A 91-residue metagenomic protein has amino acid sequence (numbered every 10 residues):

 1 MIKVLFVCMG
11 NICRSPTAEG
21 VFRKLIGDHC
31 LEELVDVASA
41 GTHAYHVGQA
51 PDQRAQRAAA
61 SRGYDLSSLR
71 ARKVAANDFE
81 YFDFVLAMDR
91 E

Functional and structural regions predicted by a protein language model:
M1-F82: Conserved active-site segments centered on acidic
A87-M88: Short beta-strand scaffold positions
